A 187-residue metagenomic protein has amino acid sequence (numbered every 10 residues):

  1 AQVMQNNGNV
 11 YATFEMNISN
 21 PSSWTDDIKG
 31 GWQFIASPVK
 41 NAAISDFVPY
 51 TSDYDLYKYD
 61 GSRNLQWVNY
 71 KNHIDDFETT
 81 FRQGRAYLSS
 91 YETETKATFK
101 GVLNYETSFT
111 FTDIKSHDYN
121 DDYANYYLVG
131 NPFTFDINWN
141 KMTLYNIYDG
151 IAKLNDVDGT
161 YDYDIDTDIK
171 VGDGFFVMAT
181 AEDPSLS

Functional and structural regions predicted by a protein language model:
A1-L186: N-terminal exported-region signature
